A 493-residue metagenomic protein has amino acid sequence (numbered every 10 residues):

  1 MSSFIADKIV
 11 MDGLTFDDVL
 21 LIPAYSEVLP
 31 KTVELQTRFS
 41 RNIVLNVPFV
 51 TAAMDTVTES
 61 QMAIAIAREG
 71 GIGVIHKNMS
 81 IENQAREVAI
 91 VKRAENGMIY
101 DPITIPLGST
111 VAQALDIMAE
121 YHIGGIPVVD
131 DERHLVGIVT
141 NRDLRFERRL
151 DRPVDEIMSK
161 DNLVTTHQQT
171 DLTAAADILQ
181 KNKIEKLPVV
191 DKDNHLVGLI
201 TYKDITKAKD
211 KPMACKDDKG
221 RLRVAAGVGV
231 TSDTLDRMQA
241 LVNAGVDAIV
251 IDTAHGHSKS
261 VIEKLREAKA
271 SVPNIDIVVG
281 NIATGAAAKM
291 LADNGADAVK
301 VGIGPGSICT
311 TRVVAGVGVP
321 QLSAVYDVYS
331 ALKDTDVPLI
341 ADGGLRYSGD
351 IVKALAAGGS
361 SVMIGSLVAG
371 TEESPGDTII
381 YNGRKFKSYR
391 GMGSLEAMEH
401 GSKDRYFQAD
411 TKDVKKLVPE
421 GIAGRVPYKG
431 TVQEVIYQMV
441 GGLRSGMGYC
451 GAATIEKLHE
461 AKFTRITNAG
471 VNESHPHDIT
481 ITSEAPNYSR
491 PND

Functional and structural regions predicted by a protein language model:
M1-Y25, I105-P106, H167, G227 (+2 more regions): Alpha/beta catalytic cores of nucleotide-metabolism and tRNA/nucleoside-modifying enzymes
K31, S80-A89, E147-D151, H195-C215 (+5 more regions): Active-site-adjacent beta->alpha loops and helix N-cap segments on the catalytic face of soluble alpha/beta enzymes
V33-L45, A52-M54, N83-Y121, V128-D130 (+5 more regions): Bateman/CBS regulatory modules and CBS-like beta-alpha motifs in cytosolic regions of diverse proteins
V44-T51, G97-P102, D217-G227, A268-A283 (+2 more regions): Short beta-strand/loop segments at the ligand-binding rim of alpha/beta enzyme cores
Q61-I64, D236-A244, I277, A283-V301 (+2 more regions): Catalytic cores of alpha/beta
R68-N83, V246-S258, D297-A315, L345-I379: Glycine-rich phosphate-binding active-site loops on the catalytic face of alpha/beta enzymes
V74-N78, T104-I105, G125-P127, T165-T166 (+6 more regions): Catalytic beta/alpha-barrel core
I75-S80, I123, P127, L135-L150 (+4 more regions): Short beta->alpha transition motifs characteristic of CBS
